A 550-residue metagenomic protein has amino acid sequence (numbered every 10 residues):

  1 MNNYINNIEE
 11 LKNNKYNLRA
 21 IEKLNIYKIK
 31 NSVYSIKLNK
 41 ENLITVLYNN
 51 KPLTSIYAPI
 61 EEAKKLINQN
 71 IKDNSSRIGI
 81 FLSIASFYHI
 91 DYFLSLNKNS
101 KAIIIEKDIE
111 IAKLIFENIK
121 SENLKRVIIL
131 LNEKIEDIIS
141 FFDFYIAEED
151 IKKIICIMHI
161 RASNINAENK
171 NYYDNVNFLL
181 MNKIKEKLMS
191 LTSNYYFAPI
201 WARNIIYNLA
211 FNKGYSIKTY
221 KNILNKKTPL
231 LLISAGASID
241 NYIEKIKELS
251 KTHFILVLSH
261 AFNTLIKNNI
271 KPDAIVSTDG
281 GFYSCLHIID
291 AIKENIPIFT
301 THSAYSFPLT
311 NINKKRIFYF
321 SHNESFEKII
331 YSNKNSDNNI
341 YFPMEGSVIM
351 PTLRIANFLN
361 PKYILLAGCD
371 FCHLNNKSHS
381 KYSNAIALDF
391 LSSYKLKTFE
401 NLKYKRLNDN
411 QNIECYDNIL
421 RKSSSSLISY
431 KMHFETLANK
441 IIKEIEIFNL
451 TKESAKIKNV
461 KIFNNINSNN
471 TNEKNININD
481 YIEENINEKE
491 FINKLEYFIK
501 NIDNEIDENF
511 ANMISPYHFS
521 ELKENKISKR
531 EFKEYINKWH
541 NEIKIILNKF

Functional and structural regions predicted by a protein language model:
M1-I78, S86-Y92, A198-T219: Class I S-adenosylmethionine
I78-N132: SAM cofactor-binding core of SAM-dependent methyltransferases, primarily the Rossmann-like beta-alpha-beta module
S86, K107-I109, S259-N263, T300-F307 (+1 more regions): Short, polar loop motifs at secondary-structure junctions
A112-F197, I266-P361, S515-F550: Acidic/Gly/His-enriched mid-domain segments of enzyme catalytic cores or analogous surface patches that mediate
S121-I129, V276-F282, I289-E294, S380-L402 (+1 more regions): Acidic, Ser/Thr-rich peripheral helices and adjacent loops at domain boundaries
D174-T228, I239-N241: Aromatic- and Gly/Pro-rich donor/ligand-binding loops that form nucleotide- or phosphate-bearing donor binding pockets
G346, K395-S454: Polyanion-binding loop/helix "lid" in catalytic or ligand-binding cores
I428-F550: Long, compositionally biased charged/polar accessory segments in the mid-to-C-terminal portions of proteins
